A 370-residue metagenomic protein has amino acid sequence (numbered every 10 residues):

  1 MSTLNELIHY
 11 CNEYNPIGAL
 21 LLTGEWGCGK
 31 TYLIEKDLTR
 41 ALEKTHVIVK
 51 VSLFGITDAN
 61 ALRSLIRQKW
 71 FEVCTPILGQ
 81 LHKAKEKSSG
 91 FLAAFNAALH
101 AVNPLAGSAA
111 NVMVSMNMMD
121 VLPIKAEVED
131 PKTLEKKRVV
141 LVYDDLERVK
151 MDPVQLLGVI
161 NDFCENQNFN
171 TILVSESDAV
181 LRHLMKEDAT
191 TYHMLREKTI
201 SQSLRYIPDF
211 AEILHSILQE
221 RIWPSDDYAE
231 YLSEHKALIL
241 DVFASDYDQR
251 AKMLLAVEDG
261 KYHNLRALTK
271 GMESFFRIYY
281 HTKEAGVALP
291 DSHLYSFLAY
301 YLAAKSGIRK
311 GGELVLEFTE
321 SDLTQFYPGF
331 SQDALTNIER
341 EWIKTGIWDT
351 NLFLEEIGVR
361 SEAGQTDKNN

Functional and structural regions predicted by a protein language model:
M1-I17: Pre-Walker A adenine-sensing motif
G18-A19, G24-E25, T31-E135, Q202: P-loop NTPase nucleotide-binding core
G27-C28, F54-A59, E176-L181, D209-I213: Conserved nucleotide-binding/hydrolysis micro-motifs of P-loop NTPases
E129-D178, K186-T190: Conserved Walker B catalytic segment
T171, F276-N370: Extended alpha-helical coiled-coil/bundle linker/stalk regions that scaffold oligomerization and domain organization
V180-I200: Short regulatory helix/loop adjacent to the ATP-binding pocket of P-loop NTPases
K198-Q249, K261: Conserved small helical "lid"/interfacial subdomain of P-loop NTPases
K261-M272: The conserved phosphate-sensing helix
